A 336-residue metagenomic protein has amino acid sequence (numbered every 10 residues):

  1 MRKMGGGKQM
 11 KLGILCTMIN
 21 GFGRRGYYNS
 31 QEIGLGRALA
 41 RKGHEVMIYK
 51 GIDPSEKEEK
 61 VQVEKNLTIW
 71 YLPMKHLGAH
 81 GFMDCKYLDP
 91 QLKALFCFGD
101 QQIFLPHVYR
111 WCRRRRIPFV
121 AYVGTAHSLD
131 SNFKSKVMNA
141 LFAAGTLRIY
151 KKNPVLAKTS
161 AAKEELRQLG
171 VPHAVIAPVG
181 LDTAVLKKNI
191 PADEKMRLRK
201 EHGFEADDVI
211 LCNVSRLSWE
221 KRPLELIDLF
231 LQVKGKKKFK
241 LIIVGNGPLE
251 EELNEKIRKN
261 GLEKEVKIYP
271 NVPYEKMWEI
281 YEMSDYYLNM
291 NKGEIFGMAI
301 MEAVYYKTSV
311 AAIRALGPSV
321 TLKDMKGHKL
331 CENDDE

Functional and structural regions predicted by a protein language model:
G13, L156, R199, E205-K221 (+1 more regions): Conserved donor-binding/catalytic core segment of Leloir-type glycosyltransferases
H127-K151, A162: Nucleotide-sugar donor phosphate/pyrophosphate-binding loop at the beta->alpha transition of glycosyltransferases
K151-I176, L181-K188: A short, active-site helix/loop in glycosyltransferases that binds the activated sugar's phosphate group
N254-V272: Nucleotide-activated donor-binding/catalytic signature segment of Leloir-type glycosyltransferases, i.e., the conserved
N271-V272, E279-S284: Short alpha-helical donor nucleotide-sugar binding micro-motif in glycosyltransferases
K292: Aromatic "clamp/platform" in nucleotide-sugar-dependent glycosyltransferases that forms part of the donor/acceptor
S309-A312: Short hydrophobic beta-strand element within catalytic cores of glycosyltransferases and related nucleotide-activated
D324-D335: Conserved acidic donor-binding segment of nucleotide-sugar-dependent glycosyltransferases
